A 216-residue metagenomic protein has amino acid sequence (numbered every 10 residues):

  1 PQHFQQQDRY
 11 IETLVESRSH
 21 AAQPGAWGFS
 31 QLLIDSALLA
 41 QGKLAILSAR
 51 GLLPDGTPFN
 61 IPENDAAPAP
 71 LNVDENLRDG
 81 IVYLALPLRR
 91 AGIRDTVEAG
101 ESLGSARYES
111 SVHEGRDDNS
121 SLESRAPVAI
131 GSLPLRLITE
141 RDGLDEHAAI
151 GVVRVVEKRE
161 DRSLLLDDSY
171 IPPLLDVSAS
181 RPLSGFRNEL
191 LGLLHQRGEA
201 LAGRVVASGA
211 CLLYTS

Functional and structural regions predicted by a protein language model:
P1-A45: N-terminal "first-domain core" detector
S30, L47, T57, G80-V82: Structural beta-strand/beta-sheet cores of well-ordered domains, especially the beta-sheet scaffolds that support
A37, P54, N64, P87: Acidic/polar N-terminal loop/beta-strand segments that form early-domain functional surfaces
S48-L52, V155: Short polybasic amphipathic segments
T57-L71: Short linear interaction motifs
A67-G203: Internal, hydrophobic cores of structured domains that mediate oligomerization or house catalytic pockets within large
Y214-T215: Conserved small/polar residues in nucleotide/adenosyl-binding loops
